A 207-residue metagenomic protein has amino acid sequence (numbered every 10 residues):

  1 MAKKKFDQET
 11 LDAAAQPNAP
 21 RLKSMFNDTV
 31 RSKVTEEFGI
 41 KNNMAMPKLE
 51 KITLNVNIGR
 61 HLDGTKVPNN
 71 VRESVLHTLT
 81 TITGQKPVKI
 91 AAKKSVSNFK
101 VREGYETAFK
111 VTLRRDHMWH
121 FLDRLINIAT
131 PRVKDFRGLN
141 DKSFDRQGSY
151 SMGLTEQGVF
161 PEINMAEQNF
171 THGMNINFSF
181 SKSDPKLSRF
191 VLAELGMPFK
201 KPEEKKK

Functional and structural regions predicted by a protein language model:
M1-K207: Ribosome-associated RNA-binding proteins
